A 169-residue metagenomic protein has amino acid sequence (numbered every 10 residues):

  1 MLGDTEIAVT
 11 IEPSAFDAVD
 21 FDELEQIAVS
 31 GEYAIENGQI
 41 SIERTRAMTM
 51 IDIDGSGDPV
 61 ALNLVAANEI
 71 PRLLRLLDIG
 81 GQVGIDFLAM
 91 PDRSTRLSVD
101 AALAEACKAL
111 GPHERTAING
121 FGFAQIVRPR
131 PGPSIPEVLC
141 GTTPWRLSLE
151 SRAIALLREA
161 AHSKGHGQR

Functional and structural regions predicted by a protein language model:
M1-A47: Extended, charged alpha/beta regions that create polyanion-binding interfaces
E36-R169: Conserved glycine-centered short motifs in functionally critical loops
